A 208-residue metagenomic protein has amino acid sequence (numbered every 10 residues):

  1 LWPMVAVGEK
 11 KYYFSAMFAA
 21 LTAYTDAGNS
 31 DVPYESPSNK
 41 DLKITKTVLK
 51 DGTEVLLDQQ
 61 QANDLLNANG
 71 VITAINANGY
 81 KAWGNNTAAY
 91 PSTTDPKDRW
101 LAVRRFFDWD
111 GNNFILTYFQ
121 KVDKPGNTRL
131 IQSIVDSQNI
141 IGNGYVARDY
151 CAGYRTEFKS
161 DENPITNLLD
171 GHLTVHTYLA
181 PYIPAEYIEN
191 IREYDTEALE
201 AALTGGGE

Functional and structural regions predicted by a protein language model:
L1, G111-N112, D123, N127 (+5 more regions): Residue-level signal for functionally critical sites in structured catalytic/ligand-binding pockets
L1-T117, R155, K159: A glycine- and small-residue-enriched flexible loop/hinge signal that marks low-structured segments
I44, I72-I75, I115, I131-I134 (+4 more regions): Weak global preference for isoleucine
P91, Y118, V122, P164-T166 (+1 more regions): Residues in flexible loops and secondary-structure boundaries
W100-D161: Acidic, low-complexity glycine/serine/threonine-rich segments
C151-E208: Compositionally biased, low-complexity/repeat regions
